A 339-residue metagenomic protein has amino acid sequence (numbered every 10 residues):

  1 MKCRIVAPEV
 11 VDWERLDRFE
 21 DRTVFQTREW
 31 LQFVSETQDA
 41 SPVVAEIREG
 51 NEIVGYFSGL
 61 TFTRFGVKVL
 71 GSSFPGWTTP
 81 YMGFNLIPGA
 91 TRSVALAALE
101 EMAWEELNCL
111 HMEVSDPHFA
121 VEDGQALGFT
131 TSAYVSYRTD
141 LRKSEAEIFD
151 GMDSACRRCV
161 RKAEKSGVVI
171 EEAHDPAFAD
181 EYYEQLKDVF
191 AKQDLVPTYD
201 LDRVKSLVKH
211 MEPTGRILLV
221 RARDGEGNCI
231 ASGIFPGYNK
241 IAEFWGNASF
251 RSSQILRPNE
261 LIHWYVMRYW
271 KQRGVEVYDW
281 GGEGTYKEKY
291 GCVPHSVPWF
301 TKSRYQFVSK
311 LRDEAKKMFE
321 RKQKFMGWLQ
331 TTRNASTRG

Functional and structural regions predicted by a protein language model:
M1-G50, V54-V67, D116-I255: A conserved beta-strand-loop-helix scaffold within acyl/acetyltransferase catalytic domains
I5-V6, V11-E20, A98-E106, W270 (+1 more regions): Alpha-helix C-terminal capping segments
P42, L107-H111, V275: A general structural motif
E46-R48, Y56-F57, T79, T91-E101 (+1 more regions): Aromatic (often tryptophan-rich) hydrophobic motifs at membrane interfaces
F57, T61, D123-E147, R273-G339: Active-site/acyl-donor-binding loops of N-acyltransferases
L60-Y81, K310: Conserved acyl-donor/pantetheine-binding loop and adjacent beta-alpha core of acyl/acetyltransferases and related
P75-P117: A gly/proline- and charged-residue-enriched helix-loop-helix capping module
E113, E171, E276-D279: Short catalytic-loop micro-motif centered on adjacent basic/acidic residues
